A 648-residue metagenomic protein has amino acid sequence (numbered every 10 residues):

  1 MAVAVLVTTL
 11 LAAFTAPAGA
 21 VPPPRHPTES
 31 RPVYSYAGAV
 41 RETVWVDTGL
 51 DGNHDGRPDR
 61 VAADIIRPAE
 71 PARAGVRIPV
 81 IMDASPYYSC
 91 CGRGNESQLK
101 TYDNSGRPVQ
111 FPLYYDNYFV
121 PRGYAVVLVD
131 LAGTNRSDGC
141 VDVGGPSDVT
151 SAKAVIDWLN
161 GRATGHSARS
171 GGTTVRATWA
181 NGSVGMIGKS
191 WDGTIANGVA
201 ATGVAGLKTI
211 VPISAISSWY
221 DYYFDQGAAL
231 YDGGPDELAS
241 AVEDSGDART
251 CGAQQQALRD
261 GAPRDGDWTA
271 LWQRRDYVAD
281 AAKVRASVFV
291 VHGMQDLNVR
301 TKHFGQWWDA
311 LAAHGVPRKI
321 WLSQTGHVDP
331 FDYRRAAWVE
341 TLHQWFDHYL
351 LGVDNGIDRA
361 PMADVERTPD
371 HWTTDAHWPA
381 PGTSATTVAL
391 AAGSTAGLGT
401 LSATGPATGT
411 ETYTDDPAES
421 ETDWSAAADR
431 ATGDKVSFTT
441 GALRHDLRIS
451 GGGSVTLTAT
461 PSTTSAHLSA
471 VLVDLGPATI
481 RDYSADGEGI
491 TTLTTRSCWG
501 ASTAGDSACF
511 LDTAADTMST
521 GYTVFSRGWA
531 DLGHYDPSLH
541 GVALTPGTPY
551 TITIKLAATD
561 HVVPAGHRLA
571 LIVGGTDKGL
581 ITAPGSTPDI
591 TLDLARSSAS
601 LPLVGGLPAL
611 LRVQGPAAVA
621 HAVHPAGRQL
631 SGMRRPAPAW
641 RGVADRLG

Functional and structural regions predicted by a protein language model:
M1-A20: Secretory targeting and sorting signals
G19-Q98, Y102-S105, P112-Y115, P121 (+7 more regions): Catalytic-loop region of hydrolases
P24-S30, Y333-G642, R646-G648: C-terminal, loop-rich substrate-recognition/catalytic regions characterized by aromatic stacking residues
R31, L50, P58-D59, G92-R93 (+10 more regions): Accessory cap/linker subdomain of secreted extracellular hydrolases
N135-I156, A163, V328-W338: Catalytic nucleophile-loop/oxyanion-hole region of alpha/beta-hydrolase and closely related hydrolase-like folds
V284, V290-H292: Short beta-strand/loop motif that positions the catalytic acidic residue of the alpha/beta-hydrolase fold
L297-H303: Conserved alpha/beta-hydrolase "acid-adjacent" motif
L311-V328: Catalytic histidine neighborhood in serine/cysteine hydrolases with alpha/beta-hydrolase-type architecture
